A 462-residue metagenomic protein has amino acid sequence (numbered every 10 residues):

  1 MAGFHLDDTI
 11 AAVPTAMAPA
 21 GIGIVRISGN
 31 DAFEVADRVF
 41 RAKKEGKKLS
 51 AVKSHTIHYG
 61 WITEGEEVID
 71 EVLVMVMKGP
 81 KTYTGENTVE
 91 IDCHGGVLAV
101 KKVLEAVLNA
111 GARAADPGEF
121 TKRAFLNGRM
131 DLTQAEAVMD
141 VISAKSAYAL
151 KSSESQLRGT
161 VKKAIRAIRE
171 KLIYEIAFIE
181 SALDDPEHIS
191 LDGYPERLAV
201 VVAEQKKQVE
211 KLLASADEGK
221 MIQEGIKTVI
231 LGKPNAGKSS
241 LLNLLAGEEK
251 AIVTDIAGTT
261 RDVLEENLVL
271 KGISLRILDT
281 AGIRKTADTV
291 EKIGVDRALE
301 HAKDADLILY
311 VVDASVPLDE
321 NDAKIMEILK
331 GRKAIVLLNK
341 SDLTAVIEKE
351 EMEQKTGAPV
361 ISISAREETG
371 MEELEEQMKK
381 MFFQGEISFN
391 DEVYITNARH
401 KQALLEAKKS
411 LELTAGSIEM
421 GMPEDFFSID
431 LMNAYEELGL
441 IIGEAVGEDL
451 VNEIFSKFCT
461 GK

Functional and structural regions predicted by a protein language model:
M1-K151, S155, G159, I335: A glycine-rich (often HGG/GG-containing) alpha/beta subdomain
A2-M17, A147-V269, T286-D288, L318-K462: C-terminal-of-GTPase-core extension/linker across diverse P-loop GTPases
A20-I22, H55-I57, D304-I308, G331-A334 (+1 more regions): Short glycine-/polar-rich loops that comprise or flank the Walker A/P-loop and associated switch/sensor motifs
I27, G95, L245, T280 (+2 more regions): Glycine-rich, N-terminal phosphate-binding loop of Rossmann-like dinucleotide-binding domains
H58-D70, V74-K78, G258-T286, D304-L307: Switch I (G2) and immediately adjacent beta-strands of P-loop GTPase domains
R113, S274-R276, P359: Conserved beta-strand segments of alpha/beta enzyme cores
I277, V311, L337: Generic enzyme active-site microenvironment
E291-S315: Inter-motif core of Ras-like GTPase G domains
